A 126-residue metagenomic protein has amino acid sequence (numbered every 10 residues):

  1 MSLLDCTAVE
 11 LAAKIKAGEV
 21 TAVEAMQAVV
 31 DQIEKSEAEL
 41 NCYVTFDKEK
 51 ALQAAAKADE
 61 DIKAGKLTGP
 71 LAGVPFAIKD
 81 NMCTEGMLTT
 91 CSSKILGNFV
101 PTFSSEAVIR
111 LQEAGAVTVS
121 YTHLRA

Functional and structural regions predicted by a protein language model:
M1-L52: An N-terminal boundary/leader segment
A8, I62, S104-S105: Generic non-transmembrane alpha-helix signal with a bias for helix starts/N-cap capping motifs
S36, P70-R110: Enzymes and membrane/adaptor proteins characterized by extended Gly/Ser/Thr/Asp/Glu-rich, aromatic-dotted
A51-A56, G115-A116: Long amphipathic alpha-helix in the N-terminal Rossmann-like dinucleotide-binding domain of NAD(P)-dependent
A58-V74: Immediate post-signal peptide segment of exported/extracytoplasmic ligand-binding proteins
I78, T118-Y121: General beta-strand structural signal in soluble alpha/beta enzymes
T122-A126: Conserved small/polar residues in nucleotide/adenosyl-binding loops
